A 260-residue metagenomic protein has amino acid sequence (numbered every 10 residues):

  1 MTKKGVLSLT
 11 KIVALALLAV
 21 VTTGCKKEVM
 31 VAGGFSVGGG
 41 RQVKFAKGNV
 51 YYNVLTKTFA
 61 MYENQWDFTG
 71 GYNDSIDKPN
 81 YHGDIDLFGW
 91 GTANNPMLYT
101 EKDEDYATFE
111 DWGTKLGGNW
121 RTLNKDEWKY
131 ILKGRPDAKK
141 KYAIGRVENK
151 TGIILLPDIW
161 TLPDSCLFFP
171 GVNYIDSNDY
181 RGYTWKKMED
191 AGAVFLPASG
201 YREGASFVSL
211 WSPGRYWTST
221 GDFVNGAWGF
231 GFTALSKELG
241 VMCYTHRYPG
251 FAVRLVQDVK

Functional and structural regions predicted by a protein language model:
M1-V13: Bacterial N-terminal signal peptides that target proteins for export
V21-G24: C-terminal motif of bacterial Sec signal peptides marking the signal peptidase cleavage site
V29-K260: Conserved positions within compact, well-structured domain cores
